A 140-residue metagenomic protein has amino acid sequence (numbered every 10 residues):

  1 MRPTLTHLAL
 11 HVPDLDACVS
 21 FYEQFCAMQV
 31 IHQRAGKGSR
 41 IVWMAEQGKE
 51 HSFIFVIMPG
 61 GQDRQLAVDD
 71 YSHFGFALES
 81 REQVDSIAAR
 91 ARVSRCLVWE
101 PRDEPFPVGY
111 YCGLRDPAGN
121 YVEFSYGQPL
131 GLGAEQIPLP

Functional and structural regions predicted by a protein language model:
M1-D16, H73-F74, P129-P140: N-terminal beta-strand motif that seeds the catalytic metal site of vicinal oxygen chelate
R2, A9-S52: Core segments of cupin and vicinal oxygen chelate
T4-P13, A45, R64-R90, Y110-R115: Vicinal oxygen chelate
C18, Y22, V84, A91: Hydrophobic pocket/interface hotspot
K49-F55, A118-Y121: Short, charged/polar, Gly/Pro-enriched secondary-structure boundary elements
M58-R64: Short beta-strand/turn micro-motifs at beta-sheet edges
A88-P140: Vicinal oxygen chelate
